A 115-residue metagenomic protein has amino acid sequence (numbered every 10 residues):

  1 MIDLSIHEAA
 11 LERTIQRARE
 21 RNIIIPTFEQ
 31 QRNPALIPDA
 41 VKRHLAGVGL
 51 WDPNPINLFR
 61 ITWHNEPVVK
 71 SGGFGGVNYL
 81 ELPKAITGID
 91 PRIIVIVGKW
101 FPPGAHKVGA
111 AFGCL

Functional and structural regions predicted by a protein language model:
M1-L115: PLP-dependent amino-acid enzyme catalytic core
